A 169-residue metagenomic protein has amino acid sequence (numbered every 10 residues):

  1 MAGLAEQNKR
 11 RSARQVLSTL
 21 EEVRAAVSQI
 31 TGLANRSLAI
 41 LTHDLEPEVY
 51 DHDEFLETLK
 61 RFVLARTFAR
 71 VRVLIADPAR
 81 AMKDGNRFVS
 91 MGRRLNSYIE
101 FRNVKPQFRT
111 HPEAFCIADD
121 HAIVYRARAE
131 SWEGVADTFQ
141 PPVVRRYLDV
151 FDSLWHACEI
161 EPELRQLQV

Functional and structural regions predicted by a protein language model:
M1-A5, L17, A127-V169: Signature of lipid phosphatidyltransferase scaffolds
M1-G32: Domain-start "cap" segments at the beginnings of catalytic or binding domains
E22-V23, F55, Y147: Amphipathic coiled-coil/heptad-repeat helices and related helical stalk/stem segments that mediate oligomerization
I30-L95: Primarily the HKD phosphodiesterase
T42, R70, I75, N103 (+2 more regions): Long, hydrophobic, amphipathic alpha-helical segments used as structural scaffolds
E100-V144: HKD (HxKxxxxD) catalytic microenvironment of the phospholipase D
